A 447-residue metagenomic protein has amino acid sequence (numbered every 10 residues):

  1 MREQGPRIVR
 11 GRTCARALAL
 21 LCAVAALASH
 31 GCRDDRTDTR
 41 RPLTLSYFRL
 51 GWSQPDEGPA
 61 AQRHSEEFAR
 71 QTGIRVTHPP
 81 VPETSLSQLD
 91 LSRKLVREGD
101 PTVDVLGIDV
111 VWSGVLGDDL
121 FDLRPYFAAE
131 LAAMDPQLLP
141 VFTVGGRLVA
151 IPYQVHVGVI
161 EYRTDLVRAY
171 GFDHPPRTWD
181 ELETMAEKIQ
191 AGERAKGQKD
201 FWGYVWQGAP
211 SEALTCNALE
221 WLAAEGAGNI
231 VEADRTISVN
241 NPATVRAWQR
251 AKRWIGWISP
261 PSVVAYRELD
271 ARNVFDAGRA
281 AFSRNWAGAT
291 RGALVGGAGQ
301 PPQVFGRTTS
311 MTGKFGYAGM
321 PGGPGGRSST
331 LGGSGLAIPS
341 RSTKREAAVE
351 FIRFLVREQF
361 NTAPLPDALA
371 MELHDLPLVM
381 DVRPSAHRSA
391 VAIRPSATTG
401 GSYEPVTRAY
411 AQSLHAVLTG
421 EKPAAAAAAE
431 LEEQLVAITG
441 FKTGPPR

Functional and structural regions predicted by a protein language model:
R2-I8, A19, A23-G114, P324 (+2 more regions): Conserved N-terminal structural module of periplasmic/extracytoplasmic solute-binding proteins
P80-L91, W179-T184, S262-D276: Short helix-initiation/N-cap motifs at beta->coil->alpha
D104-G107, A281-N285, G292-A293: Paired acidic/hydrophobic, glycine-rich loop segments that form the ligand-binding mouth/hinge of periplasmic-binding
D109-V159, S310-A318: Hinge/lid segment of periplasmic solute-binding proteins
R124-P136, W202-E212, E225-R246, P302-G313 (+2 more regions): Short, solvent-exposed loop/beta-turn-alpha elements that line the ligand-binding surface or hinge of extracytoplasmic
V149-Y153, G158, E183-T236, A280: Extracytoplasmic/periplasmic solute-binding protein
M185-E187, A233-A265, G316, M320: Glycine-centered hinge/linker elements that transmit conformational signals in sensory and ligand-binding systems
G288-T312, G323-Q412, T443-R447: C-terminal lobe and pocket-closing loops of periplasmic/extracytoplasmic Venus-flytrap solute-binding proteins
